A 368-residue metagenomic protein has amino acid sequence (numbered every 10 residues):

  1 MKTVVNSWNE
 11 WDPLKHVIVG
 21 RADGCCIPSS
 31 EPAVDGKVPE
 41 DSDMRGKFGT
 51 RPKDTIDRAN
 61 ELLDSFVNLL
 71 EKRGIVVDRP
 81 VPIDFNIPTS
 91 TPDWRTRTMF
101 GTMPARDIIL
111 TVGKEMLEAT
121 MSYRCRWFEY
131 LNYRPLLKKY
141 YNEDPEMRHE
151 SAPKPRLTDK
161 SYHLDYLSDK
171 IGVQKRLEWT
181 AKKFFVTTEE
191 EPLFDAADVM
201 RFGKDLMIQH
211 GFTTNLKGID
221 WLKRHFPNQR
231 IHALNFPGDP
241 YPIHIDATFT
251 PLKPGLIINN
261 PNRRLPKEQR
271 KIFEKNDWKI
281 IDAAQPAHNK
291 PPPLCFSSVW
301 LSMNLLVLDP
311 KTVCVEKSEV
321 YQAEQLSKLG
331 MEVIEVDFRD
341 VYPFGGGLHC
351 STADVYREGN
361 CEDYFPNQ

Functional and structural regions predicted by a protein language model:
M1-Q368: The feature marks the mature, well-folded catalytic cores of soluble enzymes
